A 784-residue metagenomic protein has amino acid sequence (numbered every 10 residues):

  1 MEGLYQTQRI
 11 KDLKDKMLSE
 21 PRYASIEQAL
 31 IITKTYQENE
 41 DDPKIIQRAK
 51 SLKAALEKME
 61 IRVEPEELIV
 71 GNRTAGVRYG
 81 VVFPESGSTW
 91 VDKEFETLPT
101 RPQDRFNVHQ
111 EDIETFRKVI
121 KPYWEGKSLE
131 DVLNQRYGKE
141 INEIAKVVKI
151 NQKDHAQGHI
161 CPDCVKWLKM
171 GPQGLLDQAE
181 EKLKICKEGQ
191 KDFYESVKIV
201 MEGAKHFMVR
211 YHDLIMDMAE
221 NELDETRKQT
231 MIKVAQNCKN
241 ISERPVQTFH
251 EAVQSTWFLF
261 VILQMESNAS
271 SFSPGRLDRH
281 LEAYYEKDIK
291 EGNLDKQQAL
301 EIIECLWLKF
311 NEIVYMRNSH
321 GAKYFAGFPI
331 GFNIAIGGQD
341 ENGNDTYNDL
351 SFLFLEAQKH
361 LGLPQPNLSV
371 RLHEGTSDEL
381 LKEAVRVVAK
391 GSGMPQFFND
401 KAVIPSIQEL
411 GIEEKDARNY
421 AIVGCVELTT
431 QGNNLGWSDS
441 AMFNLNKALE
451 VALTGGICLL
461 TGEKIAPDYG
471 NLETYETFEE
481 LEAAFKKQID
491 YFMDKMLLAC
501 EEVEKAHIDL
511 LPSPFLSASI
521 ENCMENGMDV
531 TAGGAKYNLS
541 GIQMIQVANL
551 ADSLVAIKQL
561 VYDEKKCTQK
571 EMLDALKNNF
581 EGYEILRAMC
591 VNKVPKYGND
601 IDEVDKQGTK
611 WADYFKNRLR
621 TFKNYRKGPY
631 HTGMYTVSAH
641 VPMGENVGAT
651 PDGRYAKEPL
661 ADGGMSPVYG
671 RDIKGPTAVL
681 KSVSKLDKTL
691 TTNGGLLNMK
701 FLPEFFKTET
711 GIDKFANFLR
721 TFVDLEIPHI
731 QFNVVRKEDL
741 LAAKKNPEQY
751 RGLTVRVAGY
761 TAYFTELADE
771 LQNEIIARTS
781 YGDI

Functional and structural regions predicted by a protein language model:
M1-E195, R227-K233, N237, I241-I784: Conserved catalytic cores of very large enzyme subunits
E195-H206: Extended non-globular scaffold/tether segments
H206, R210-D213, D217: Extended, non-transmembrane alpha-helical coiled-coils
M216-E220, Y285: Extended, structured, electrostatic nucleic-acid-contact surfaces
D224: Acidic, metal/cofactor-coordinating or nucleic-acid-engaging core segments within structured domains
